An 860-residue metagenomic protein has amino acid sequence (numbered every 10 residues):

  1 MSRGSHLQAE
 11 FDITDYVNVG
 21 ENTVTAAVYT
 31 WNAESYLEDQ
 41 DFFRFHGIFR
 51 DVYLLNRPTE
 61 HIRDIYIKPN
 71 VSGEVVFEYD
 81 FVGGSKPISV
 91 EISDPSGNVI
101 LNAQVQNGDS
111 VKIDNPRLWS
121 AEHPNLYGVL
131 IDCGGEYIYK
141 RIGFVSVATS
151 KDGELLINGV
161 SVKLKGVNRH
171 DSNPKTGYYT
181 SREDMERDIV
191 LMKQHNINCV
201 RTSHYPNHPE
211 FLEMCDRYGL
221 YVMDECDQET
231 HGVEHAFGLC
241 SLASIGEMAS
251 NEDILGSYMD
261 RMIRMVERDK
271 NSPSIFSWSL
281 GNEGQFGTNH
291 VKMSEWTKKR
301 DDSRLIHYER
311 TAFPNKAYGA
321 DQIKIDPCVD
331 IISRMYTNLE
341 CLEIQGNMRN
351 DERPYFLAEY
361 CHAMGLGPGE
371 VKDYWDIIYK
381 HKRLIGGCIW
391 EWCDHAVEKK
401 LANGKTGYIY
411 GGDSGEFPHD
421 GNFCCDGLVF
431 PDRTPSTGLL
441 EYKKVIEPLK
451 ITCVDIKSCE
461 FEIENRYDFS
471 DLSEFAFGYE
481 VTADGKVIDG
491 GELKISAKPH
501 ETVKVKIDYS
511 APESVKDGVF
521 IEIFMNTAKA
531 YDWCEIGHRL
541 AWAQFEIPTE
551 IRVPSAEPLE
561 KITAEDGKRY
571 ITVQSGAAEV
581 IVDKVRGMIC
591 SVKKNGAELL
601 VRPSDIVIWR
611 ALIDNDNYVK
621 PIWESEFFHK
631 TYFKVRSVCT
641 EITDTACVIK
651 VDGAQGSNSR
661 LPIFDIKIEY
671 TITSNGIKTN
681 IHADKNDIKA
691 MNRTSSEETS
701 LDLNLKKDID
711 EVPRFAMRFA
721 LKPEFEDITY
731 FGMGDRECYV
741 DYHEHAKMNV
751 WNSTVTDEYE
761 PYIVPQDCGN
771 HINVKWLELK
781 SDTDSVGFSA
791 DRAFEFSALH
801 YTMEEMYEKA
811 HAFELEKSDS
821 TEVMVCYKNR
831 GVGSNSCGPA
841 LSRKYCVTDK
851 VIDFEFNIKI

Functional and structural regions predicted by a protein language model:
M1, E34-L37, L55, T59-K68 (+7 more regions): Active-site-adjacent substrate/metal-binding segments within catalytic domains of carbohydrate-active enzymes
M1-I62, G84, P95-S96, P206-H208 (+4 more regions): Accessory beta-strand-rich segments of carbohydrate-active enzymes
N18, D80-K151, V519-L559: Extended acidic/polar, glycine-enriched regions that form or flank non-catalytic beta-rich accessory modules
T25-S85, R141-T149, M262-M265, N422-S458: Non-catalytic, glycine-rich low-complexity segments
R44-G47, M259, F276-W278, K298 (+8 more regions): Substrate-binding clefts and catalytic carboxylate motifs of secreted carbohydrate-active enzymes
E74-Q104, E460-E492, K504-K506, D517-N526: Beta-strand-rich binding/interaction modules
V76, I189-M192, C199-L428: Substrate-binding/catalytic cleft of secreted carbohydrate-active enzymes, primarily glycoside hydrolases
S120, D508-D517, Y531, F545-I860: Beta-strand/loop-rich accessory regions of lumenal/periplasmic or secreted enzymes, predominantly carbohydrate-active
